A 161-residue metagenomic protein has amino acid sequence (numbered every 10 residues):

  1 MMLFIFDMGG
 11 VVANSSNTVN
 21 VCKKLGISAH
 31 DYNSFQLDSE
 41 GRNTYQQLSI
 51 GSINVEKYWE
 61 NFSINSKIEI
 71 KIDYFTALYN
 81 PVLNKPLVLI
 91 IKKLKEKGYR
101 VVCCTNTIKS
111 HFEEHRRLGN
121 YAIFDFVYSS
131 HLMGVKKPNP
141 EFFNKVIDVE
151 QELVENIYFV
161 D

Functional and structural regions predicted by a protein language model:
M1-E40, I64-N65: Active-site neighborhood of HAD-like aspartate-dependent phosphohydrolases
L3, K136-D161: Conserved Lys-Pro-Asp/Glu-containing loop-to-beta segment of HAD-superfamily phosphomonoesterases, centered on
V11-V12, N17-V19, T107-H111, M133-V135: Short, solvent-exposed loop/turn segments at secondary-structure junctions
D31, A122-F126, V154-I157: Short acidic capping loops at alpha-helix termini that bridge into adjacent secondary structure
Y45-I72: A metal-dependent, Asp-based hydrolase signature
I72-V102, P140: Short, acidic loop-to-helix structural element flanking the phosphoryl-transfer center in phosphate-processing enzymes
R117-H131: Structural recognition of alpha->loop->beta junctions
